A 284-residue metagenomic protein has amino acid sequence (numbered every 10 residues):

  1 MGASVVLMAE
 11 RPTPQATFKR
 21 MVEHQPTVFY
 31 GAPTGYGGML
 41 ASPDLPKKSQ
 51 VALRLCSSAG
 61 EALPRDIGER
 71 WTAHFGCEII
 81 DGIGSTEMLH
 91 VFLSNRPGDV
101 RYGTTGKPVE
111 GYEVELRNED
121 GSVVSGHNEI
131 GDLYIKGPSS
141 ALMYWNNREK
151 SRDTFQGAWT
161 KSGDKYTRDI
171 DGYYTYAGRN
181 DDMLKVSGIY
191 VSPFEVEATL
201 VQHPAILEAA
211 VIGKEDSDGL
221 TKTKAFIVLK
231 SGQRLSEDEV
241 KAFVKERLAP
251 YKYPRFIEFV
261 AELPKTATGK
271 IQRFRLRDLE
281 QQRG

Functional and structural regions predicted by a protein language model:
M1-T27, S42: Conserved AMP-binding/adenylation subdomain of ANL enzymes
A3, P26-G31, L40-R101, E113 (+1 more regions): Gly/Ser/Thr-rich phosphate-binding loop
K19, F29, G137, L142-M143 (+5 more regions): AMP-binding/adenylate-forming catalytic core of the ANL superfamily
T34-Y36, L63, S140: Alpha-helix capping/helix-boundary segments
D44, A52, G76, G111 (+3 more regions): Glycine-centered tight turns that cap/initiate beta-strands
G60, G84, G106, D164 (+1 more regions): Active-site glycine-centered loops adjacent to acidic/histidine catalytic or metal-binding residues that shape
K107-G111, S122-T154, V191: Conserved ATP/PPi-binding loop(s) of AMP-dependent carboxylate-activating enzymes
D278-G284: Acidic/polar alpha-helix N-cap and adjacent early helical turns within long charge-rich amphipathic helices/linkers
